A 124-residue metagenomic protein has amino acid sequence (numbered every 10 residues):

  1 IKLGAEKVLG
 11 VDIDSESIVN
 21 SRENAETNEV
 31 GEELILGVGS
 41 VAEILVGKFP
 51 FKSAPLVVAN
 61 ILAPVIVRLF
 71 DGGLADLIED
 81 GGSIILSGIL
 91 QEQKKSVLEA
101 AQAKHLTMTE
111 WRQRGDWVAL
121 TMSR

Functional and structural regions predicted by a protein language model:
I1-S40: Conserved SAM/SAH cofactor-binding pocket of Class I
I18-V19, I66, K94: Short alpha-helix immediately C-terminal to the canonical SAM-binding loop
S21, L62, A101: Residue-level signal for inorganic ion chemistry
G37-V46, W117: Conserved SAM/SAH-binding loop
A42-L56: A short acidic, Gly/Pro-enriched loop at the edge of an enzyme's catalytic core that lines a small-molecule cofactor
P55-R68, G88: A short SAM/SAH-binding and catalytic strip from SAM-dependent methyltransferases
F70-S83: A short glycine-rich, Lys/Arg-flanked "PGG" loop and its adjoining helix->strand segment in the class I
I89-R124: Active-site capping/gating segments
